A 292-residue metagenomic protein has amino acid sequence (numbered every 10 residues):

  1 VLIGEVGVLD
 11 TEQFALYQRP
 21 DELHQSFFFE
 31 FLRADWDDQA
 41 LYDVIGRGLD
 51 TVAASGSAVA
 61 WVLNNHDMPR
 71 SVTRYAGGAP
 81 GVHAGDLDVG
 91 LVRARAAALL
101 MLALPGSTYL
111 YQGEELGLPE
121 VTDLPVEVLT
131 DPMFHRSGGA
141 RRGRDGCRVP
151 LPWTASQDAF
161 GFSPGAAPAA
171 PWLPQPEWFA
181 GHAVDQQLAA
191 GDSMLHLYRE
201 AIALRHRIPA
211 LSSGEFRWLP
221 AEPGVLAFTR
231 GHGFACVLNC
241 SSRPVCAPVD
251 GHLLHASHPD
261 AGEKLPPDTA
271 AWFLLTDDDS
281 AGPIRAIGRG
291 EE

Functional and structural regions predicted by a protein language model:
V1-G251, H258-E292: Active-site and adjacent substrate-binding regions of carbohydrate-active enzymes
